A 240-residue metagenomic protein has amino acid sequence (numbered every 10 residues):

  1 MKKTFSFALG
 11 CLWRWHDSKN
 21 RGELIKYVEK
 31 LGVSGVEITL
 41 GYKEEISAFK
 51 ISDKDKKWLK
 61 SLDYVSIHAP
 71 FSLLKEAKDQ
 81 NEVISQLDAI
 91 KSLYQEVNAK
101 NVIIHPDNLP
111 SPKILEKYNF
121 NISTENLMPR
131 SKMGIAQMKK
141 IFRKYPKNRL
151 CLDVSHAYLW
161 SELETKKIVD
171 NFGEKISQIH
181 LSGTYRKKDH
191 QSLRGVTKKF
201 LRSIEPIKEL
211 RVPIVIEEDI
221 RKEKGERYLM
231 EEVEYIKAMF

Functional and structural regions predicted by a protein language model:
M1-L9, D17-E29, K75-E76, V83-A89 (+3 more regions): Histidine-acidic metal/acid-base catalytic patches
K2-K3, K30-L109, P213: Structural motif corresponding to the early beta-alpha repeats
F5-G10, Y42-I46, V65, A89-V97 (+2 more regions): Short N-terminal helix-initiation segments at or just after the protein's N-terminus
F7-W13, I38-Y42, I67-F71, I104-N108 (+4 more regions): A cross-domain feature marking catalytic cores of carbohydrate-active enzymes and several ubiquitous metabolic/repair
E44-E45, P110-S111, S131, K187 (+1 more regions): Short secondary-structure capping/turn micro-motifs that flank functional sites
A48, I114, R227: A short acidic (Asp/Glu
K100-K144: Hydrophobic, well-structured mid-protein blocks that either form specific transmembrane helices
